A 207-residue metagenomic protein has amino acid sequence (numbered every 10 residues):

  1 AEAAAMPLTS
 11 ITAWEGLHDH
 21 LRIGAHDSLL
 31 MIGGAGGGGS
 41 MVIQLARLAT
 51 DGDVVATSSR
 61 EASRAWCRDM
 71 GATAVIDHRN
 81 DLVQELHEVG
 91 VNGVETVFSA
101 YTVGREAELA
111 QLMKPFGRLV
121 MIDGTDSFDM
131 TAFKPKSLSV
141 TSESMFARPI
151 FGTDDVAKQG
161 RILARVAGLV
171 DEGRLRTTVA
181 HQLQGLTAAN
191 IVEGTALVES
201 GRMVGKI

Functional and structural regions predicted by a protein language model:
E2-N80: Mid-domain Rossmann-like dinucleotide-binding core that forms the NAD(H)/NADP(H) cofactor-binding site
A3, G185-A189: Conserved loop-to-helix N-cap of the C-terminal "lid" that shapes the substrate pocket in Rossmann-like
I11, G37, E61-A62, D81 (+4 more regions): Short alpha-helical
A13, V166, I191-G194: Non-catalytic, hydrophobic alpha-helical segments
L30, V55, R118-V120, T141 (+1 more regions): Structural detector of well-ordered beta-strand residues that form the stable sheet scaffold of enzyme domains
M70, A74-E143: Glycine-rich cofactor phosphate-binding loops and adjacent beta1-alpha1 units of small-molecule cofactor enzyme domains
A132-L183: C-terminal substrate-binding/catalytic core of Rossmann-like NAD(P)-dependent dehydrogenases/reductases
R174-H181, V192-I207: C-terminal capping/lid region of NAD(P)-dependent oxidoreductase domains
